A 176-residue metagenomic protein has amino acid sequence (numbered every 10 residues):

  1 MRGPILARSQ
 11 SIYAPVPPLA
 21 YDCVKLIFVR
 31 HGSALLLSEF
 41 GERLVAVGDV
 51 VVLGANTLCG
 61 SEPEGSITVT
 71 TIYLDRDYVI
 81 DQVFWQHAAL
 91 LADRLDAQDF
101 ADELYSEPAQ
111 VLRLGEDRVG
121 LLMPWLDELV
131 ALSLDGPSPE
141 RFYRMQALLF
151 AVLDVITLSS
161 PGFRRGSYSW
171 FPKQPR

Functional and structural regions predicted by a protein language model:
M1-R2, P63-L134: A hydrophobic/aromatic-rich effector-binding and dimerization subdomain of bacterial HTH-type transcriptional regulators
M1-V50, T57-C59, P63, A88-A97 (+1 more regions): Generic protein-terminus/edge-of-domain signal
K25-F28, L121-E128, L148, V155: Amphipathic, well-ordered alpha-helical segments in soluble domains
E42, P63-E64, P161, Y168: Sparse recognition of residues in long alpha-helices and their boundaries
R43, G60-S61, T70, P137-R144: Short, surface-exposed helix-loop/turn micro-motifs enriched in polar/charged residues
V51-L53, T71: Short hydrophobic-aromatic micro-motifs
Q110-D117, S133-L149, L153-R176: Short, Lys/Arg-enriched, Trp-marked, Pro/Gly-tolerant hinge/linker segments that flank
